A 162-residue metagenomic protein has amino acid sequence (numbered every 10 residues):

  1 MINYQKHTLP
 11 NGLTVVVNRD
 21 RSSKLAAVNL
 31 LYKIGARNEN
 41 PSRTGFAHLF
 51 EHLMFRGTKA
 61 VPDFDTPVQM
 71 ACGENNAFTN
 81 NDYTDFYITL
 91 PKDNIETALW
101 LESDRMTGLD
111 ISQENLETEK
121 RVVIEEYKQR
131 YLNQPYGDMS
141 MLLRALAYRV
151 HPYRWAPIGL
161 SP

Functional and structural regions predicted by a protein language model:
M1-K24: N- or domain-start disorder-to-order transition segments that initiate the globular core
M1-Q5, R144-P162: Histidine-acidic residue clusters that define the catalytic metal-binding segment of zinc metallopeptidase domains
A27-T89, N133, Y148, R154-I158: M16/MPP (pitrilysin/insulinase) zinc-metallopeptidase core fold and M16-derived inactive scaffolds
S42, F46, A60, F64 (+4 more regions): Stable alpha-helical elements in mature extracytoplasmic
G57, T89-V122: M16/insulysin-pitrilysin zinc metalloprotease superfamily fold
N81, K120, I124-E125: Short, structured secondary-structure elements that scaffold catalytic or ligand/cofactor-binding regions
I124-L142: Short acidic/His-enriched helical or mixed secondary-structure segments at domain edges of catalytic enzymes and some
